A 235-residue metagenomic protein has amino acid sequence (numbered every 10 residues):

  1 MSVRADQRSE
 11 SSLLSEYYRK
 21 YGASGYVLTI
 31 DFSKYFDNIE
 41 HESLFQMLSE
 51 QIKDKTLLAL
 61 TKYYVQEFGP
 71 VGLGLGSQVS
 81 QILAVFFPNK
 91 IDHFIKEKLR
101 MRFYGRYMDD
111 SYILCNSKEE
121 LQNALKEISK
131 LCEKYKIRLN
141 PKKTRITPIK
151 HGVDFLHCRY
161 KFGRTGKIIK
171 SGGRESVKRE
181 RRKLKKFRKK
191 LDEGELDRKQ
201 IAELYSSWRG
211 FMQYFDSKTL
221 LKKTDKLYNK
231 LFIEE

Functional and structural regions predicted by a protein language model:
A5-M108, Y112-S129, I137-P141, T147 (+3 more regions): Conserved polymerase palm-domain catalytic core
E67-F68, Q122-N123, L139-E235: Right-hand nucleic-acid polymerase module
